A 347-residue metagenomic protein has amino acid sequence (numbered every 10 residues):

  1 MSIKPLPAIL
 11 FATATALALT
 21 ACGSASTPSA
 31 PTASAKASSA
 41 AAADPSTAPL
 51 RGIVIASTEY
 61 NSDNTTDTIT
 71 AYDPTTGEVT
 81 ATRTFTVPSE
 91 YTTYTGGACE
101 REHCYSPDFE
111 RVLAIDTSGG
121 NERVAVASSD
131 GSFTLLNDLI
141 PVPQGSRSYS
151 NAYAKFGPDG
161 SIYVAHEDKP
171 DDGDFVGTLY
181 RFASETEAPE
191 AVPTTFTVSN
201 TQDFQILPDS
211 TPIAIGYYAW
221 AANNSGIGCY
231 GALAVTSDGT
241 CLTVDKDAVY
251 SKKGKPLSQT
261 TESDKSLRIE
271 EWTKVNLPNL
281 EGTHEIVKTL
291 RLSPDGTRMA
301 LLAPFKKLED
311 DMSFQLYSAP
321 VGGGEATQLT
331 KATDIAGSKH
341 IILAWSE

Functional and structural regions predicted by a protein language model:
A18-A21: C-terminal motif of bacterial Sec signal peptides marking the signal peptidase cleavage site
G23-A25: Bacterial signal peptide processing site
T32-A81: An edge-strand/N-cap motif at the start of beta-rich repeat modules
E59-N64, T117-N121, E167-D174, Y217-N223 (+3 more regions): Short glycine/acidic-enriched loop and turn motifs that connect beta-strands
P74-G77, A127-G131, F182-E187, T236 (+2 more regions): Short loop/turn segments that connect beta-strands within beta-propeller blades
E78-V87, F133-P141, P189-F196, S237-D245 (+2 more regions): Beta-propeller fold detector
P88-Y105, Q144-K155, T197-L207, L233 (+3 more regions): Repeated scaffold domains used in trafficking and secretory/extracellular systems, primarily beta-propellers
V112, I162-Y163, P212-I213, C241 (+2 more regions): Hydrophobic beta-strand positions that form the internal "hydrophobic ladder" of WD40/Gbeta-like beta-propeller blades
